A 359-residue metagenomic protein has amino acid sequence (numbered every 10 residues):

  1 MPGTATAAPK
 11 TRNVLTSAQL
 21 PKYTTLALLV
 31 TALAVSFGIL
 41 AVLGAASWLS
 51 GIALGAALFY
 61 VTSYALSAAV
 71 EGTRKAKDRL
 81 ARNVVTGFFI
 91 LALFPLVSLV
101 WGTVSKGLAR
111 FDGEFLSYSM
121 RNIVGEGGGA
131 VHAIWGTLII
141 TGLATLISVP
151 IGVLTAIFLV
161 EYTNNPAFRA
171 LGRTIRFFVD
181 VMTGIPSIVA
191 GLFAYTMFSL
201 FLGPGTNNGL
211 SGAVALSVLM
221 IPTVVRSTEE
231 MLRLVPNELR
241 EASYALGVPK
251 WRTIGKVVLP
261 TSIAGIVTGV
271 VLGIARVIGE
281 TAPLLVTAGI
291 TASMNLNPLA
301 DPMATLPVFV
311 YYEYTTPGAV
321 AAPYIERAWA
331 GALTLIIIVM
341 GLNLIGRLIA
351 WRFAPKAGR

Functional and structural regions predicted by a protein language model:
M1-V30, A34-F37, A53-F88, R347-R359: Transmembrane alpha-helical segments of polytopic membrane transport and secretion proteins
A8-V14, I39-S47, Y64, A68-G87 (+3 more regions): Periplasmic/extracellular loop-to-transmembrane helix junction in inner-membrane transport proteins
L20, D78-N83, I151-A194, I221-E230 (+1 more regions): Cytoplasmic-entry segments and transmembrane alpha-helices of multi-pass inner-membrane transporters
Y64, L232-R233, N237, Y244 (+1 more regions): C-terminal transmembrane helix and the adjacent membrane-cytosol boundary/short C-terminal tail of inner/organellar
Y162, L232-P236, A242-R252, K256-S262: Short helix-to-coil transition segments within interhelical loops that connect adjacent transmembrane helices
V179-L216: Generic hydrophobic transmembrane alpha-helix motif, especially the helices
S227, V248-A288: Transmembrane alpha-helices
L284-I336: Interhelical loop and adjacent transmembrane-helix boundary motif in polytopic membrane transport permeases
